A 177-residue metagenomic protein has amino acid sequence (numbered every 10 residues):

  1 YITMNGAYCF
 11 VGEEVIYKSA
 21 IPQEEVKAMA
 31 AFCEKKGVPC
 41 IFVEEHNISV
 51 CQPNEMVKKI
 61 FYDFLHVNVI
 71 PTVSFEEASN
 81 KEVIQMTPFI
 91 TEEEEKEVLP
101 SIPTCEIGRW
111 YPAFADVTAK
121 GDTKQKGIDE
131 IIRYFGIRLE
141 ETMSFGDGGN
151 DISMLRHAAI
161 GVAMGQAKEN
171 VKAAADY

Functional and structural regions predicted by a protein language model:
Y1-E24: Alpha-helical substrate-recognition element adjacent to the catalytic core
I2, M143-F145, V162: Hydrophobic/aromatic beta-strand patches that form the interior of the parallel beta-sheet core in alpha/beta enzyme
F10-E13, V117-G121, K172-D176: Short, charged, surface-exposed secondary-structure boundary motifs
E14, S19, V73, A113-A115 (+1 more regions): Flexible, active-site-adjacent loop/turn segments at secondary-structure boundaries
V15-K18, V117, S144, I160: Generic anion/oxyanion-binding catalytic loop in active/binding sites
V26-A28, F32, K36-F145, G149-M154 (+1 more regions): Conserved acidic, metal-coordinating active-site core of Asp-based, Mg2+-dependent phosphoryl-transfer enzymes
H157, V162-Y177: Asp-based, Mg2+/Mn2+-dependent phosphohydrolase catalytic module
